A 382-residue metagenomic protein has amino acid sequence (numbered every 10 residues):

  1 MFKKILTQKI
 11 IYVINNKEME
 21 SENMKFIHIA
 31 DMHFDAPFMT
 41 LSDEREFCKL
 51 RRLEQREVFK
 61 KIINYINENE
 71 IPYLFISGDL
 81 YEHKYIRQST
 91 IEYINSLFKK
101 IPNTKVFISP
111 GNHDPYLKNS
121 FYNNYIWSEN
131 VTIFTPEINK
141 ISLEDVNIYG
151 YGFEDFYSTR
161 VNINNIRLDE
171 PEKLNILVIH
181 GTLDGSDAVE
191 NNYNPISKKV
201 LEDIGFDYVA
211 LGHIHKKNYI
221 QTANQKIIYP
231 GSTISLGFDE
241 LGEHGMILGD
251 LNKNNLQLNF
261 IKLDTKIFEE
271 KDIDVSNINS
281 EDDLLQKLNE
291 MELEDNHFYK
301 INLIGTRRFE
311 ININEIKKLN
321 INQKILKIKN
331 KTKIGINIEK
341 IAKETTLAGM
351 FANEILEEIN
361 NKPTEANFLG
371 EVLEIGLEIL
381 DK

Functional and structural regions predicted by a protein language model:
F2, L6, I10-E92, E374-K382: N-terminal active-site segment of His-dependent metallophosphoesterases
I27, N147-Y149, I247: Conserved beta-strand elements of the Class I
F47-L53, N147-G152, K266-N279: Acidic/glycine-enriched edge-of-secondary-structure segments
E68-E70, E170-P171, E292-E294: Glycine-rich phosphate-binding loop signature in dinucleotide/nucleotide-binding domains
Y73, E82-I228, S232-G237, E243: His/Asp/Glu-rich metal-coordinating catalytic cores of metallo-dependent phosphodiesterases/hydrolases acting on
Y219-N277: A conserved active-site cap/scaffold subdomain adjacent to cofactor or substrate pockets
K253-K382: Accessory, non-catalytic peripheral segments of nucleic-acid enzymes
